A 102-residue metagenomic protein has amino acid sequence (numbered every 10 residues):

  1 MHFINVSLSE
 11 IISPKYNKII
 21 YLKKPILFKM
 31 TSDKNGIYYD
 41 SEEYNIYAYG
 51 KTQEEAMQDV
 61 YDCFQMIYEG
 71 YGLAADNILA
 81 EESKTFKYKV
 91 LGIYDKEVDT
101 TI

Functional and structural regions predicted by a protein language model:
M1-P25, E54, Q58-I102: Short, charged, surface-exposed hinge/linker loops at domain edges that act as mobile lids or interdomain connectors
L22-E42: Short aromatic-glycine-(Arg/Gly/Cys) micro-motifs in beta-strand/loop hairpins
E42-E54: A short, exposed loop/beta-hairpin motif centered on an aromatic-Gly-Thr core
